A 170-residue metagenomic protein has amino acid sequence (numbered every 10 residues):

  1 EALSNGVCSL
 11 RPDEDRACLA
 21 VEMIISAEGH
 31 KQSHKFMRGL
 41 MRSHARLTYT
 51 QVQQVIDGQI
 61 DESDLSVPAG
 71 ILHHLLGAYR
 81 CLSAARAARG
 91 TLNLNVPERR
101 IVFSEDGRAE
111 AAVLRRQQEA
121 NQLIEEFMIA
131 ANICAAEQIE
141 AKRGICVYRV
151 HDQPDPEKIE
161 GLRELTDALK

Functional and structural regions predicted by a protein language model:
E1-K170: Conserved, carboxylate-rich catalytic/transport cores that coordinate ions
